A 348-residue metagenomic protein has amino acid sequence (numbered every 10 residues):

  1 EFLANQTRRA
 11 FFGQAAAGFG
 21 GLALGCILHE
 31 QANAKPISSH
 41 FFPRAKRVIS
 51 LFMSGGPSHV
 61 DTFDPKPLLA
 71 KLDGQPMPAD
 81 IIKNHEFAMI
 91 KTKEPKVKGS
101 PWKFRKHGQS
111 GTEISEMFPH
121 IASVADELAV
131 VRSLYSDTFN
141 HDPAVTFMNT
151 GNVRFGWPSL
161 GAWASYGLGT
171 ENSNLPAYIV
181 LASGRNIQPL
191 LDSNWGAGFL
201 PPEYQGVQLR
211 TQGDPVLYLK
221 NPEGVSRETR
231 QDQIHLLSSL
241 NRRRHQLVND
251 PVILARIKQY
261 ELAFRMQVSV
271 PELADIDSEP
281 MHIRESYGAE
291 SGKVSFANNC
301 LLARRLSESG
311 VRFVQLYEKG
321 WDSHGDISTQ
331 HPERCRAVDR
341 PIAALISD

Functional and structural regions predicted by a protein language model:
E1-D348: Ligand-binding pockets and gating/stacking loops
